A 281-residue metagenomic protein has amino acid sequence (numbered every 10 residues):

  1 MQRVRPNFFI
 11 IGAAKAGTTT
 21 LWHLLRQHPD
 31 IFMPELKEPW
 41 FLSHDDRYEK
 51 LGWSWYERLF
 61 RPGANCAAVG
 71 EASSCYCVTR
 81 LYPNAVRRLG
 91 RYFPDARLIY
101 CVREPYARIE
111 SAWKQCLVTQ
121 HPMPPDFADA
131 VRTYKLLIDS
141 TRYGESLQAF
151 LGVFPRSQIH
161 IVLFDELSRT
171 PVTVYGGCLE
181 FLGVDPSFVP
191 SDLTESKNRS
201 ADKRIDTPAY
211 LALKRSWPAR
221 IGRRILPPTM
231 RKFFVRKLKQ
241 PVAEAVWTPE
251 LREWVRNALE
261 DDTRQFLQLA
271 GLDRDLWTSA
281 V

Functional and structural regions predicted by a protein language model:
M1-V281: Anion-recognition interface
